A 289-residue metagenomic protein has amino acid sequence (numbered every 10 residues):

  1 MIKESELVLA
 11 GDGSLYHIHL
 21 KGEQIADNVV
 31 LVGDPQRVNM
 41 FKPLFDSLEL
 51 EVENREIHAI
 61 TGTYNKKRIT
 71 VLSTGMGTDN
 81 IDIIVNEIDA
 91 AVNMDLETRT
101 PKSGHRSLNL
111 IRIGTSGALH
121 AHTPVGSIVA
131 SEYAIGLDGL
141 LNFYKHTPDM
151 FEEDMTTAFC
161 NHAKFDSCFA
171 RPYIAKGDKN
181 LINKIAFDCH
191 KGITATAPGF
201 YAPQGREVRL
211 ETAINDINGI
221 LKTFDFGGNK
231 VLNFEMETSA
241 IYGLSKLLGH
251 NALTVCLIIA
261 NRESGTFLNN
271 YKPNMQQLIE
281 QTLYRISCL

Functional and structural regions predicted by a protein language model:
M1-Y173: Metabolite-binding pocket within alpha/beta catalytic cores that recognizes anionic/polar moieties
H19-G22, P198-Q204, Q276-R285: Intrinsically disordered, low-complexity segments enriched in small residues
L31, V38, T74-I81, V85 (+5 more regions): Generic structural signal for well-ordered, non-membrane alpha-helical segments in soluble metabolic enzymes
G117, A134, A195-A202, A240 (+1 more regions): Glycine-rich beta-alpha junction loops
M155-F226: Active-site rim beta-loop-alpha module in soluble metabolic enzymes
N218-F226, F234, T238-L244: A short, acidic, amphipathic alpha-helical segment used as a generic capping/interface helix at domain edges
S239-Y271: Zn-dependent metallopeptidase/amidohydrolase metal-coordination segment
N261-L289: His/Asp/Glu-rich mid-to-C-terminal helical/loop segments that flank catalytic regions of hydrolases
